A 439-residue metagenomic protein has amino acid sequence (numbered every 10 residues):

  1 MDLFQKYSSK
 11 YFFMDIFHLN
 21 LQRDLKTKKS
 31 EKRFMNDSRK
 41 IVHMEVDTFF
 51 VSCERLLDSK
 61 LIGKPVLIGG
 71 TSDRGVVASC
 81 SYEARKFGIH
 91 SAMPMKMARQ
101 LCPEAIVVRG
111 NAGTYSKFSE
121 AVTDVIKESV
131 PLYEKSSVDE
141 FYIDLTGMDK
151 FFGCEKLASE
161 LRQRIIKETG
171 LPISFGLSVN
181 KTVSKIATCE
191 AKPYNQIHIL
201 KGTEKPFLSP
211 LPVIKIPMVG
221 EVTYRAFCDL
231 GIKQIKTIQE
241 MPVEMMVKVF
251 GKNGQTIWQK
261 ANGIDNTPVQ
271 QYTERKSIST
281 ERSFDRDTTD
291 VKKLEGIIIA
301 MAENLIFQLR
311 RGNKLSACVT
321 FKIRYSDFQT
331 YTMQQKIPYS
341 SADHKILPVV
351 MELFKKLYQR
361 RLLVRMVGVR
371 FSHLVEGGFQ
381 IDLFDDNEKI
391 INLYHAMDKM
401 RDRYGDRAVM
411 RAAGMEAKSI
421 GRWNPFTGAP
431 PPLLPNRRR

Functional and structural regions predicted by a protein language model:
L3-F4, S8-Q259, V269, F307 (+1 more regions): Gly/Gly-Pro- and Ser/Thr-rich, intrinsically disordered tail segments characteristic of DNA damage-repair and tolerance
N36, H43, T223-V364: DNA-contacting surface of Y-family translesion DNA polymerases
F49, D73-R74, S326-Q329, L374-G377: Short, charged/polar surface micro-motifs in flexible loops or helix N-caps
K64, I173, A317-V319, V367 (+1 more regions): Change "...and in nucleic-acid phosphodiester-cleaving endonucleases..." to "...and in nucleic-acid processing enzymes
S136-E140, S178-K181, K314-C318, L362-M366: Short Gly/Ser/Thr- and Asp/Glu-enriched loop/turn motifs at secondary-structure junctions
F141-G147, T332-K336, E376-D382: Short, hydrophobic beta-strand segments
F321, V369, G405: Hydrophobic, well-ordered secondary-structure elements that form the walls of internal hydrophobic environments
M351-D402: C-terminal hydrophobic structural anchor segments that stabilize assembly/packing rather than catalytic chemistry
